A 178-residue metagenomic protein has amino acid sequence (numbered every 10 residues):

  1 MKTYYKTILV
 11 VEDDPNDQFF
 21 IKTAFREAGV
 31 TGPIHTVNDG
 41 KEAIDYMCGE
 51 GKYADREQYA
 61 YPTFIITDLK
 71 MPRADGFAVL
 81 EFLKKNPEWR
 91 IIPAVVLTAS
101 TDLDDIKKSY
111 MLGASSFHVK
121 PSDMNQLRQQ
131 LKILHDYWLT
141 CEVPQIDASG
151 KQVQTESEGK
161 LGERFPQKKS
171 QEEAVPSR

Functional and structural regions predicted by a protein language model:
Y4-Y5, V30-T31, A60-T63, E88-P93: His-Asp phosphorelay/catalytic-motif detector in bacterial-type signaling
K6-N16, I21-R26, I34, I65: Conserved acidic segment of CheY-like receiver
T36-F64: Acidic, metal-coordinating helix/loop segments flanking the phosphotransfer/catalytic sites of two-component signaling
E42, S122-I133, C141-D147: C-terminal output helix
D68, T98: Active-site residues of response regulator receiver
M71: Receiver (REC) domain active-site loop signature in two-component systems and cognate sites in sensor histidine kinases
S115: Short, glycine/charged-rich "phosphate-handling" switch motifs in NTP-dependent and phosphotransfer domains
